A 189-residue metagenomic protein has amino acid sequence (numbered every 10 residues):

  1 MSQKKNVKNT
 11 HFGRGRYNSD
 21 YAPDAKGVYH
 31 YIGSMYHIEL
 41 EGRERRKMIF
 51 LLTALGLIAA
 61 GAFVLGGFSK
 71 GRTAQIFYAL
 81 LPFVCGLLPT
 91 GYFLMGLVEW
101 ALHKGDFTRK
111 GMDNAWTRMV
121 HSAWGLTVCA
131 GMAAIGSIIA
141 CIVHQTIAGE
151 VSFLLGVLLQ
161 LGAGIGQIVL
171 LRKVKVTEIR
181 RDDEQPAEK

Functional and structural regions predicted by a protein language model:
M1-E44: N-terminal, intrinsically disordered, low-complexity segments that immediately precede the first transmembrane helix
F50-F68, G86-L87, G125-S137: Canonical alpha-helical transmembrane segments of integral membrane proteins
G66-F77, I142-G149: Helix-coil boundary and interhelical linker segments in multi-pass alpha-helical membrane proteins
A74-T90, L155-L158: Alpha-helical transmembrane segments
L87-F107, V169-K175: Membrane-water interface of transmembrane alpha-helices
G105-A123: Short membrane-interface loop/juxtamembrane segments of multi-pass integral membrane proteins
V128-G156: Alpha-helical transmembrane segments and their membrane-interface junctions in multi-pass membrane proteins
G164-P186: Cytosolic juxtamembrane helix at the C-terminal end of the final transmembrane segment
